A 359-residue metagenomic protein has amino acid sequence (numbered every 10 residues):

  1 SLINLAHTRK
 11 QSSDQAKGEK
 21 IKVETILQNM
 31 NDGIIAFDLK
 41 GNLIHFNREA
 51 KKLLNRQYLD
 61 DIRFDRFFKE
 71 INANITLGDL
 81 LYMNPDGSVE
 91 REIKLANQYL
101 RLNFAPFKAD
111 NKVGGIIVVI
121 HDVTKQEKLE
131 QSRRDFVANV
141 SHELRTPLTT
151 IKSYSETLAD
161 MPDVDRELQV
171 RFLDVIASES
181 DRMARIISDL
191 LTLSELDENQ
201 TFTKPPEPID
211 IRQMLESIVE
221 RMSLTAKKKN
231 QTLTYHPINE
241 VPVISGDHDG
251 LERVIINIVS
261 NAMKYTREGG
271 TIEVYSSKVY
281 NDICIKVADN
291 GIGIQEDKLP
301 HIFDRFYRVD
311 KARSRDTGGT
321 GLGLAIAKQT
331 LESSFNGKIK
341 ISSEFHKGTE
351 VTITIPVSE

Functional and structural regions predicted by a protein language model:
L59-K125: PAS-family sensory/regulatory modules and their coupling/dimerization elements
R101-N103, P205-E220, T234: A conserved beta-strand-to-alpha-helix junction within the catalytic ATP-binding
S178-M183: Short alpha-helical segment of the dimerization/phosphotransfer core of two-component systems
E198-K204, V243-G246: Conserved micro-motifs of the catalytic ATP-binding
P205-P208, K227, T232-P242: Conserved catalytic submotifs in the C-terminal HATPase_c
I211, G293-D304: Short helix N-cap motif at coil->helix boundaries in the Bergerat
L331-E332: Detector for a conserved hydrophobic position within an alpha-helical segment of the HATPase_c
F335-S342: Glycine-rich ATP-binding loops of the HATPase_c
